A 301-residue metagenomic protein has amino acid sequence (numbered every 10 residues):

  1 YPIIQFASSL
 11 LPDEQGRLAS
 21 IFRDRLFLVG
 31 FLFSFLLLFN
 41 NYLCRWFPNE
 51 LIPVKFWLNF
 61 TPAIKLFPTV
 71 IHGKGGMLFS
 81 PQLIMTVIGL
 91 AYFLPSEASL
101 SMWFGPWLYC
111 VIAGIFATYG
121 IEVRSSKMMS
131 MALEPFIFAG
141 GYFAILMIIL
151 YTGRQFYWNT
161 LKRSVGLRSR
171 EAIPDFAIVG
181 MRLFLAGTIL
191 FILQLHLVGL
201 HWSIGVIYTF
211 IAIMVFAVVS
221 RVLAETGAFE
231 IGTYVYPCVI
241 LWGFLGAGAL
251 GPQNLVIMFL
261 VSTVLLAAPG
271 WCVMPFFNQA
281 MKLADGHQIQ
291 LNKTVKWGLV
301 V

Functional and structural regions predicted by a protein language model:
Y1-V301: Alpha-helical multipass membrane-protein architecture
